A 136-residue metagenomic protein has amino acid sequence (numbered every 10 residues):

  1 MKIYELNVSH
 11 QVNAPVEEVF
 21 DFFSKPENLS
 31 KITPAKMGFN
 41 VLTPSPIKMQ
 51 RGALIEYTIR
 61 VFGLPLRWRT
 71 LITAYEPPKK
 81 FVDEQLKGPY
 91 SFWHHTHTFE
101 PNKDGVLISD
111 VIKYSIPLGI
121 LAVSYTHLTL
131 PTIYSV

Functional and structural regions predicted by a protein language model:
M1-Q50: Hydrophobic ligand-binding cavity/cleft-lining segments
E5-N7, P65-R69, S91-H95: Short, surface-exposed coil-to-beta transition loops
N7-N13, N40, T58, L71 (+2 more regions): Generic structural detector for well-ordered beta-strands
P15, P77-P78, N102-G105: Short strand-connecting beta-turns/loops that link adjacent beta-strands
S30, N40-K87, L107: Glycine-rich portal/gate segments that line the openings of hydrophobic small-molecule binding cavities
V82-L128: Beta-strand/loop substructures that line and gate deep hydrophobic ligand-binding cavities in soluble
H127, T132-V136: Single conserved hydrophobic/aromatic residue that forms the stacking wall/gate of nucleotide- or nucleobase-binding
